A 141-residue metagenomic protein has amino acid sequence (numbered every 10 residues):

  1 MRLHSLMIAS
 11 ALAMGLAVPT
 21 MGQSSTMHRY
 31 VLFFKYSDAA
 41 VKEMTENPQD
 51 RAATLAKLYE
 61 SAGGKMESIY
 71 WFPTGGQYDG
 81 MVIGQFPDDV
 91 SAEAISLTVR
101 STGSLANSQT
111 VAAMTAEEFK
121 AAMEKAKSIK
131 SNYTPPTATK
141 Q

Functional and structural regions predicted by a protein language model:
M1-S5: Positively charged n-region of N-terminal signal peptides that target proteins for export
M7-P19: Bacterial N-terminal signal peptides
M21-S61, K65, F72-Y78, E117-Q141: Short S/T/G/P-rich N-terminal loop/turn motif that feeds into the first structured element of a domain
K35, I83-Q85: Short hydrophobic/aromatic beta-strand micro-patches that form the beta-sheet surface supporting nucleotide- or nucleic
A62-E67, L105-N107: A short, amphipathic edge element
S68-W71, V111: Short beta-strand segments at enzyme active-site cores
Y78-D79, E93: Short, surface-exposed coil-to-beta transition loops
Q85-E117: An amphipathic, aromatic/His-enriched active-site/gating alpha helix that lines ligand/cofactor pockets
